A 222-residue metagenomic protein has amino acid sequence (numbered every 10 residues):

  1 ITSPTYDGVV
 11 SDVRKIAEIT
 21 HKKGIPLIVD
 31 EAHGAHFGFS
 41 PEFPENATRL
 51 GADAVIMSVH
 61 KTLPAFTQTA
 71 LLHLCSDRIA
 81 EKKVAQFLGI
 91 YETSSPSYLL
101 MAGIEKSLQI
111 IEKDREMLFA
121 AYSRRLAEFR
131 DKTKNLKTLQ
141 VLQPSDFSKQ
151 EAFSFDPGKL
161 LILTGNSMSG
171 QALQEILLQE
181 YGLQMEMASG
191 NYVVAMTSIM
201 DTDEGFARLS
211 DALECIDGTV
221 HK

Functional and structural regions predicted by a protein language model:
I1-S145, T164: Conserved PLP-enzyme active-site core in the AAT-like
D131-K222: Conserved C-terminal alpha-helix-loop-beta "cap" of PLP-dependent enzymes that closes/shapes the active-site mouth
